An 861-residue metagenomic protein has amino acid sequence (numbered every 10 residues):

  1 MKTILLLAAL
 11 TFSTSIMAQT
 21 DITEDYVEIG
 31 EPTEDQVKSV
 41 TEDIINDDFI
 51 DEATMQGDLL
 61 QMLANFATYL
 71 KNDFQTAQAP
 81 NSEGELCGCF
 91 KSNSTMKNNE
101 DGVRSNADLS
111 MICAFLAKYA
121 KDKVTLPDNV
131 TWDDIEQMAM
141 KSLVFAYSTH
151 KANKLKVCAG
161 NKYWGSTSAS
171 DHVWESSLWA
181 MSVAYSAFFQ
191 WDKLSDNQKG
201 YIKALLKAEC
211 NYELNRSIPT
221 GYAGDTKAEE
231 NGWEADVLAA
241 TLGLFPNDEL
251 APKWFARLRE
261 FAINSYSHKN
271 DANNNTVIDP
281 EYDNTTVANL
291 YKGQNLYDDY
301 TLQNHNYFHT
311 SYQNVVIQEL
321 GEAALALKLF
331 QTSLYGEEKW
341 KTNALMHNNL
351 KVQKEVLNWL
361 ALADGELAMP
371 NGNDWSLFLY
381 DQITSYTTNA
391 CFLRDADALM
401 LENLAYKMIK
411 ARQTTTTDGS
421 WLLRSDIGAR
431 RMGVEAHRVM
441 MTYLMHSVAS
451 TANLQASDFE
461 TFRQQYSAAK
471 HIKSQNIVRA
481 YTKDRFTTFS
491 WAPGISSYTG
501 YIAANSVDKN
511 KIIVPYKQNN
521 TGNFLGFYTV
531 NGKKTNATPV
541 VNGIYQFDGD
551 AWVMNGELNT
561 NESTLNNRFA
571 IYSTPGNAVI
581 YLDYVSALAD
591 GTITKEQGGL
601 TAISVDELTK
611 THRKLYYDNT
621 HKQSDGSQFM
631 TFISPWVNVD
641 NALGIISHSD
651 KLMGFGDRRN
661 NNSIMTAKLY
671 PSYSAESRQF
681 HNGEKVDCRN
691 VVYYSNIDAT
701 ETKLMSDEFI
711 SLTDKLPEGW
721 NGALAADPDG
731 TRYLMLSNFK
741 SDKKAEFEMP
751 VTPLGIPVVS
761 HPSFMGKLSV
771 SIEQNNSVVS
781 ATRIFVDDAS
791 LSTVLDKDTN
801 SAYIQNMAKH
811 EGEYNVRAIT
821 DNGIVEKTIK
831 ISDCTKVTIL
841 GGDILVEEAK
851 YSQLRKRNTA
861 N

Functional and structural regions predicted by a protein language model:
M1-L7: Sec-dependent signal peptide recognition, specifically the positively charged N-region followed immediately by
I16-A18: Boundary at the C-terminal end of the N-terminal hydrophobic targeting segment
T20-G160: Low-complexity, Ser/Thr/Pro/Gly-enriched N-terminal "stalk/linker" regions
K154-L155, S166-F188, S195-Q475: Extracellular polysaccharide-recognition and catalytic grooves
V316, A326-K341, W359-D714, G719-V758: Extended polysaccharide-engagement surfaces of secreted carbohydrate-active enzymes
E684-Y694, A699, E748, T752-S792 (+1 more regions): C-terminal beta-strand-rich structural cap/linker in extracellular carbohydrate-active enzymes
V825-I829: Edge beta-strands of extracellular beta-sandwich domains
